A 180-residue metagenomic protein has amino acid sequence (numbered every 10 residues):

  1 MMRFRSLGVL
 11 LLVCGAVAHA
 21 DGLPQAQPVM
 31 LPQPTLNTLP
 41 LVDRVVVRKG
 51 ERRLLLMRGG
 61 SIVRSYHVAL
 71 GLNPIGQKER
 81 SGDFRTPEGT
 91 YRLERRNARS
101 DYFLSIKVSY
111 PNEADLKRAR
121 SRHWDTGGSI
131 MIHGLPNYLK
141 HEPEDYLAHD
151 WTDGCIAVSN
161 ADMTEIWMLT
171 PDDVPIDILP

Functional and structural regions predicted by a protein language model:
M1-G8: Bacterial N-terminal signal peptides that target proteins for export
L11-A20: Hydrophobic h-region of N-terminal signal peptides that target proteins for export in Gram-negative bacteria
A20-P28: Cleaved targeting-peptide boundary
P28-R44, K49-G50, L70-E94, A114-R118 (+1 more regions): N-terminal post-signal-peptidase region of extra-cytosolic proteins
P34, R95-P180: Exported/periplasmic cell-wall-interacting domains
R44, S65-H67, T90, S129 (+1 more regions): Well-ordered beta-strand positions in beta-sheet-rich domains
S61-N73: Short Gly/aromatic-enriched secondary-structure transition segments
